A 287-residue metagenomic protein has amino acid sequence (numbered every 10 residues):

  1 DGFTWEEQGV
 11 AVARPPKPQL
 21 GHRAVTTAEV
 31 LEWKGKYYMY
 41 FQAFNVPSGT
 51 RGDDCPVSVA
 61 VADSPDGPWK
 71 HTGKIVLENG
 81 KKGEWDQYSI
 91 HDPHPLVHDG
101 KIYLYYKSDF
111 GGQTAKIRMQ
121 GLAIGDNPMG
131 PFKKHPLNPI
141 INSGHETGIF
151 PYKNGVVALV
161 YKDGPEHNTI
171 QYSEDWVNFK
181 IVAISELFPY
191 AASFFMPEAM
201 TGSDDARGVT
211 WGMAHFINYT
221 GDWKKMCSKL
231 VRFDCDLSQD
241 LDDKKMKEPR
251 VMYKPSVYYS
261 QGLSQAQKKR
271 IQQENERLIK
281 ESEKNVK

Functional and structural regions predicted by a protein language model:
D1-K287: Carbohydrate-active catalytic/glycan-binding domains of CAZyme proteins, especially the secreted or lumenal ectodomains
